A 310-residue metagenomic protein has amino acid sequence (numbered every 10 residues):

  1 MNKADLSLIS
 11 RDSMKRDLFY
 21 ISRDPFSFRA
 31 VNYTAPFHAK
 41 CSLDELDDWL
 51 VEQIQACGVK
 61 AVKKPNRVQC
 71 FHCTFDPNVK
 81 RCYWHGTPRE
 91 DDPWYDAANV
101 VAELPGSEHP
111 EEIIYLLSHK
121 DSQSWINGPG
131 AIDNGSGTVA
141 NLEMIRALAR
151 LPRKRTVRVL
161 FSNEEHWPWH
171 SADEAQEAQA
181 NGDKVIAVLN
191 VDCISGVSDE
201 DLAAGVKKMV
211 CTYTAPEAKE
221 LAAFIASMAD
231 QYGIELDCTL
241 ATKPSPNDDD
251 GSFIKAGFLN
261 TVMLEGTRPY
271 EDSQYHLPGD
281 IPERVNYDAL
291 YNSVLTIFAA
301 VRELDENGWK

Functional and structural regions predicted by a protein language model:
M1-D44, C57, D121-S122, Y270-P278 (+1 more regions): N-terminal capping segment at the start of a domain
I9, S13-R16, Y20, C41-A56 (+9 more regions): Extracytoplasmic/secreted proteins, especially bacterial periplasmic and envelope-associated proteins
S10, L18, S22-R29, L50 (+9 more regions): Sec/Tat-exported extracytoplasmic proteins
M14-S22, K63, N99-E103, I113-L117 (+8 more regions): Structural recognition of the beta-strand scaffold that forms the well-ordered cores of secreted hydrolase catalytic
R23-L104: A non-catalytic alpha/beta surface segment that caps or lines the substrate-entry region of metallo-dependent hydrolase
F28, V68-Q69, E108-H109, K120-S124 (+5 more regions): Solvent-exposed loop/turn segments at secondary-structure junctions within structured extracellular/periplasmic domains
D96, S122-E220, F224-M228, P246-D249 (+1 more regions): Acidic/histidine-rich catalytic neighborhood of metal-dependent amide-processing enzymes
V197-K310: Active-site-adjacent substrate-binding region of metalloamidase/peptidase-like peptide-processing proteins
